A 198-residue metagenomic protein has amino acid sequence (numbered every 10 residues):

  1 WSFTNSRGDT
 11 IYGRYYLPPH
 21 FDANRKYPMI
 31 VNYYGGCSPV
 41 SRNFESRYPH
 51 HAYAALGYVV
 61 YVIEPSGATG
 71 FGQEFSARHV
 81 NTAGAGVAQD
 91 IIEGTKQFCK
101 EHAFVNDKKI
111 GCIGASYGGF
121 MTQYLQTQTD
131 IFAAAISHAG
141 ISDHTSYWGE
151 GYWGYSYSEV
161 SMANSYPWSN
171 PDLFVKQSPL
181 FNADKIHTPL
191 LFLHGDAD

Functional and structural regions predicted by a protein language model:
W1-K26: N-terminal cap/lid segment of alpha/beta-hydrolase-fold proteins
F3, G13, V31, Y53 (+4 more regions): Conserved hydrophobic/aromatic pocket- or pore-lining residues that grip, position, or stack substrates in active sites
R7, S46, V62-D198: Active-site-proximal cap/loop segments of hydrolase catalytic domains
Y16, N32-Y33, I113, L193: Short hydrophobic segments within beta-strands
Y27, Y34-P39, S116: Active-site glycine-rich loops that stabilize anionic/oxyanionic intermediates across multiple enzyme folds
Y27, Y58, I131-A133: Short beta-strand segments enriched for Tyr within beta-sheet-rich domains, predominantly fibronectin type III
V40-S41, T145: Glycine/Thr-rich phosphate-binding loops of Rossmann-like dinucleotide-binding domains
N43-E64: Short amphipathic alpha-helix adjacent to the substrate-entry channel of hydrolases
